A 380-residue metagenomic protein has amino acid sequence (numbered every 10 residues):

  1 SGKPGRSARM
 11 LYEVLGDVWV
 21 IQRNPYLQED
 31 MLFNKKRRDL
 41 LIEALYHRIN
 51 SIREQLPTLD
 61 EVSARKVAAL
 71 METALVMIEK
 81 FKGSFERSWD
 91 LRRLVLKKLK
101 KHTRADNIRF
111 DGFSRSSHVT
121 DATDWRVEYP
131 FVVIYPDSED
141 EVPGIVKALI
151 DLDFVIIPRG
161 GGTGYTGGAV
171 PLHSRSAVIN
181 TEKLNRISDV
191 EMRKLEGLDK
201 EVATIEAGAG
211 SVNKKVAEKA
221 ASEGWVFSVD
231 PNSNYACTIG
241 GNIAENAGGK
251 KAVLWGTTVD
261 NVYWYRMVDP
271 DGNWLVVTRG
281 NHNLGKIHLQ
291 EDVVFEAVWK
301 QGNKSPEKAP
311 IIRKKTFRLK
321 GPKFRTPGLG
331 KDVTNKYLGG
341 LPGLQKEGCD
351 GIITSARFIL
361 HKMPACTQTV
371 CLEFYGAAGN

Functional and structural regions predicted by a protein language model:
S1-K147, G164-T204, N232, I359-L360 (+1 more regions): N-terminal flexible segment immediately upstream of the FAD-binding catalytic core in FAD-dependent oxidoreductases
K101-A105, D151, S222, K346: Residues at alpha-helix termini
F154-V155, V226: Residue-level detector of anion-binding/catalytic polar loops
R159-T163: Glycine-rich beta-strand-to-loop/alpha-helix junction loops that act as flexible
I187-G197, E206-N380: FAD-binding subdomain of flavoenzyme oxidoreductases
